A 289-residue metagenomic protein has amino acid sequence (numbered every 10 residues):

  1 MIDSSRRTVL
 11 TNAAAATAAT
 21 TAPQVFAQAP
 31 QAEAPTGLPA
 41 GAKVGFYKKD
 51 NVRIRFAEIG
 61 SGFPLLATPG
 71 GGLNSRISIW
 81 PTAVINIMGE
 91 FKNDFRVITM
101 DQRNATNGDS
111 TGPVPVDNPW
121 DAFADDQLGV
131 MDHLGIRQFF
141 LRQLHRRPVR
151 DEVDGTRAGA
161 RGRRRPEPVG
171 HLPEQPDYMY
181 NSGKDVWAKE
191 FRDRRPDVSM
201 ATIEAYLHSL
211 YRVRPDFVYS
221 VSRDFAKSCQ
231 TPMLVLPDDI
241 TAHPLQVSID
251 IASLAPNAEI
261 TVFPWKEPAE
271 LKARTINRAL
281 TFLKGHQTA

Functional and structural regions predicted by a protein language model:
M1-A16: N-terminal secretory signal peptides and thylakoid transit peptides that target proteins across membranes
E33-R53: N-terminal cap/lid segment of alpha/beta-hydrolase-fold proteins
V52-D109: Conserved HGGG/HGGXW glycine-rich cap/lid loop of the alpha/beta-hydrolase fold
A122-Q138: Conserved acidic catalytic loop of the alpha/beta-hydrolase fold
R137-P166, G170-L172: Conserved hydrolase catalytic core segment
C229, V235-P237: Short beta-strand/loop motif that positions the catalytic acidic residue of the alpha/beta-hydrolase fold
A242-V247: Conserved alpha/beta-hydrolase "acid-adjacent" motif
A258-A289: Catalytic active-site module of serine/aspartate enzymes centered on a nucleophile-bearing elbow/loop
